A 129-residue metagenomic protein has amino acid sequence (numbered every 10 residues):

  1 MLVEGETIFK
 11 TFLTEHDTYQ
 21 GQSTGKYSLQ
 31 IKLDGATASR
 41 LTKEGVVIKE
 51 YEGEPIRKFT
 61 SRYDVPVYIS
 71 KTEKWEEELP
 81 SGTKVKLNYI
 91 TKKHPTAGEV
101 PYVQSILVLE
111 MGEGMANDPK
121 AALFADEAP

Functional and structural regions predicted by a protein language model:
M1-F59: OB-fold ssDNA-binding interfaces and closely related basic DNA-contact patches used across DNA replication/repair
M1-F9, Y63-Y68, E77-V85: Short linear motifs at secondary-structure transitions and domain/linker junctions
L33-T37, S61-Y63, K93, E110: Generic secondary-structure microfeatures
E54-K74: Beta-strand/loop nucleic-acid-binding surfaces
E76-P129: Compact mixed alphabeta submodule
